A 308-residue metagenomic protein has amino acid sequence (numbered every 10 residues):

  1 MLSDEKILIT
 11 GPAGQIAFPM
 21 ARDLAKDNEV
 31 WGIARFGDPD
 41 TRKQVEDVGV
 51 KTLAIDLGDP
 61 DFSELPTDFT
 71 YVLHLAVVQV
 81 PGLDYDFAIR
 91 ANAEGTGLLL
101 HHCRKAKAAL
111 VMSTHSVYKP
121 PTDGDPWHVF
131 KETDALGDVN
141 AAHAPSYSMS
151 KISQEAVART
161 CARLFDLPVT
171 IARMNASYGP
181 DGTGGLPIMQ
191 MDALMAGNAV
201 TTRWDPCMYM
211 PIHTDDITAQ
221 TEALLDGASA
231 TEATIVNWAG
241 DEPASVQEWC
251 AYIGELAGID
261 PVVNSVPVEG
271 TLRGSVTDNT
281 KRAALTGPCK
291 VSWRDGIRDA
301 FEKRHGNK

Functional and structural regions predicted by a protein language model:
L2, K6-K26: N-terminal Rossmann NAD(P)H-binding glycine-rich loop of SDR-like oxidoreductase domains
T10, A176-P180, T201-P211, T234-A244 (+2 more regions): Glycine-rich Rossmann NAD(P)(H)-binding loop
P39, K51-A91: NAD(P)H-binding glycine-rich loop region in Rossmannoid oxidoreductase-like domains and their noncatalytic homologs
G97-A144: Conserved Rossmann-fold NAD(P)-dependent oxidoreductase catalytic core, especially the SDR/UDP-sugar
G124-P126, R159-Y209, T214, I253: NAD(P)-dependent short-chain dehydrogenase/reductase
N140-T170: Active-site Tyr-X1-5-Lys
T214, S245-A251, S265-E302: Conserved C-terminal active-site "lid" loop/helix of NAD(P)H-dependent oxidoreductases that clamps the redox cofactor
Q220-E269, D278: Mid/C-terminal beta-alpha module of Rossmann-like enzyme folds, strongest in SDR-family dehydrogenases/epimerases
